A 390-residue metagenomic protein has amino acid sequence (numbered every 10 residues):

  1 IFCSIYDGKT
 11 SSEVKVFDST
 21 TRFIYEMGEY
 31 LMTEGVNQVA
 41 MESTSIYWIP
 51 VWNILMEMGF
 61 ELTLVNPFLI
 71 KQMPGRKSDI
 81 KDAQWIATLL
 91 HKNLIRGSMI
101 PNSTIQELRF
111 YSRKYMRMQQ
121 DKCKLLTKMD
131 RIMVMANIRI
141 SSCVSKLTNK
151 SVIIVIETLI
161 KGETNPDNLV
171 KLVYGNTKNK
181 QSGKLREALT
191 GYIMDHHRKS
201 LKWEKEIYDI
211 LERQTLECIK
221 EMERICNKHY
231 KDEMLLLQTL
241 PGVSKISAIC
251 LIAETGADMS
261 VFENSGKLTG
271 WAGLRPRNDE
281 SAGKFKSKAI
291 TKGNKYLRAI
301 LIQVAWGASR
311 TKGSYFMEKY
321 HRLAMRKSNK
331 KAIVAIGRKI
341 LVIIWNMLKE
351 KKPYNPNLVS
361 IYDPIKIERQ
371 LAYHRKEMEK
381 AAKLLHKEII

Functional and structural regions predicted by a protein language model:
I1-I390: A detector of single, family-specific signature residues that are central to catalytic or substrate-handling motifs
